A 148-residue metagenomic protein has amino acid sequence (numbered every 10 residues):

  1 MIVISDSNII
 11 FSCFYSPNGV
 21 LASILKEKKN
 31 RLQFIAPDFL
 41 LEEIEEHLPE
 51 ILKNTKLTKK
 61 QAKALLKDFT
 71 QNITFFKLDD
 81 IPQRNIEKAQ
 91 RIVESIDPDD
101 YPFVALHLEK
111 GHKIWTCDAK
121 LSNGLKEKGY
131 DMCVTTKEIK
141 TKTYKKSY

Functional and structural regions predicted by a protein language model:
M1-A36: Short, well-structured N-terminal submotif of metal-dependent ribonuclease cores
I9-I10, L40, F103, K120-L121: Alpha-helix capping/helix-boundary segments
P17, H47, E127-K128: Residue-level signal for well-ordered alpha-helical positions
L21-L25, K63-L66, F103-V104, S122: Short amphipathic alpha-helical segments and helix-helix/interface helices
K28-R31, D38-E87: PIN-domain endoribonuclease scaffold, especially VapC-family toxins
F75-A119: Active-site neighborhoods of divalent-metal-dependent phosphate/nucleic-acid chemistry enzymes
L108-K113, C117-Y148: Acidic, PIN/NYN-like endoribonuclease modules and their adjacent C-terminal/linker elements
